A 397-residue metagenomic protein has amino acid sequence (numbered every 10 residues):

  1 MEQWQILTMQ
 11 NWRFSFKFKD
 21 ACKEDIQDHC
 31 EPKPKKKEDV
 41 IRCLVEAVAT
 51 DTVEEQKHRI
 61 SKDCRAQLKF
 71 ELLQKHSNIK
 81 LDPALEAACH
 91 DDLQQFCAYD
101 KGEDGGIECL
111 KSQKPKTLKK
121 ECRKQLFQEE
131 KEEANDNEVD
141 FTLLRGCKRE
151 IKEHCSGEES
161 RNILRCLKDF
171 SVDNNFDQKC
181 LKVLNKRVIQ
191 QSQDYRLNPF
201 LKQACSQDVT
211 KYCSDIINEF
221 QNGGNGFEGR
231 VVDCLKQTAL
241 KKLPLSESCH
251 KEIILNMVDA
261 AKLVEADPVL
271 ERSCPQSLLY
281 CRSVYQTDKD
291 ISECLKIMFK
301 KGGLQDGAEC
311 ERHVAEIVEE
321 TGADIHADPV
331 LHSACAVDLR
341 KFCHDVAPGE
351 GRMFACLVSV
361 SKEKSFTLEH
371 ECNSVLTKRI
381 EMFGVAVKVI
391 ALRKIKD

Functional and structural regions predicted by a protein language model:
M1-D397: Mature extracellular/luminal domains of secreted and GPI-anchored eukaryotic proteins, especially small
